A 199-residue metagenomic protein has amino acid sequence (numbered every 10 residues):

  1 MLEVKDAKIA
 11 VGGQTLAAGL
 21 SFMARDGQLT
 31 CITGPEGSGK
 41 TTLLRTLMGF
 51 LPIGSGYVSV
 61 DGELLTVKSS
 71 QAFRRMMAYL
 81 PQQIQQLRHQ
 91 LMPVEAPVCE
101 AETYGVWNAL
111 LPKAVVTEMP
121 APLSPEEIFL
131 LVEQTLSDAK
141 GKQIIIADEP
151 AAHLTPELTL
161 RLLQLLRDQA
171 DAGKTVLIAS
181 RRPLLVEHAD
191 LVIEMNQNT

Functional and structural regions predicted by a protein language model:
L2, L16-G19: Conserved structural motif at the start of ABC-family nucleotide-binding domains
T33-P35: The feature captures the beta-strand-to-loop junction immediately N-terminal to the Walker
M48: Helix-to-loop junction immediately C-terminal to a conserved catalytic motif
G56-L64, F73: Conserved ABC transporter NBD signature motif
M76, Q83-A114: Q-loop/switch helix immediately C-terminal to the Walker
S124-I145: GG-anchored amphipathic helix commonly corresponding to the ABC/SMC/Rad50 NBD signature/C-loop
I146-P150: Walker B catalytic motif
